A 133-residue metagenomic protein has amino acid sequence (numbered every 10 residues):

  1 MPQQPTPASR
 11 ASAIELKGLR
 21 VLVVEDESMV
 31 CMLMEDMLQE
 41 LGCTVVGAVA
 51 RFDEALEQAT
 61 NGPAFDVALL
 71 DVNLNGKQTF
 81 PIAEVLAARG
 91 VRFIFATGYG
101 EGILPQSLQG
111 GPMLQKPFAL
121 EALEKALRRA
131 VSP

Functional and structural regions predicted by a protein language model:
M1-R20, P112, A119-P133: Non-catalytic signal-transmission and effector/linker regions of two-component phosphorelay proteins
E25: Conserved acidic carboxylate
S28, A50-E54, E121: Acidic phosphotransfer microenvironment of two-component signaling modules
S28-G47: Two-component/phosphorelay signaling modules centered on CheY-like receiver
A48-V67: Acidic, metal-coordinating helix/loop segments flanking the phosphotransfer/catalytic sites of two-component signaling
D71: Active-site residues of response regulator receiver
N75: The feature encodes the CheY-like receiver
I94-A96: Hydrophobic/aromatic residues positioned on beta-strands within the core alpha/beta folds
